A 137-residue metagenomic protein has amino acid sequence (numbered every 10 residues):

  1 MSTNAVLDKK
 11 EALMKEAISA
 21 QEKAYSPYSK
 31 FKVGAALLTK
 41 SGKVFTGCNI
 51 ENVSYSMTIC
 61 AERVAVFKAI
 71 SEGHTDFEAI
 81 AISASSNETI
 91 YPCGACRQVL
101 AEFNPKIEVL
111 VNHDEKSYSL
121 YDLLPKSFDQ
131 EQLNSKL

Functional and structural regions predicted by a protein language model:
S2-S26, E72-L137: C-terminal binding/interaction regions
A17, A35-A36, A65, A69: Small-residue (primarily alanine) positions within well-ordered alpha-helices, especially packing/interaction faces
Y25, S54-M57: Short glycine/threonine-rich catalytic loop with a Thr-x-Gly-x-Asp
K30-T39: Short beta-strand scaffold segments in enzyme catalytic cores
T39-S41, H113: Short acidic-glycine loop/turn motifs at beta-strand connectors
C48, S56-R63, F67, E88-F103: Local cysteine-cluster metal-coordination motifs and their immediate loop/turn environment, predominantly Fe-S cluster
